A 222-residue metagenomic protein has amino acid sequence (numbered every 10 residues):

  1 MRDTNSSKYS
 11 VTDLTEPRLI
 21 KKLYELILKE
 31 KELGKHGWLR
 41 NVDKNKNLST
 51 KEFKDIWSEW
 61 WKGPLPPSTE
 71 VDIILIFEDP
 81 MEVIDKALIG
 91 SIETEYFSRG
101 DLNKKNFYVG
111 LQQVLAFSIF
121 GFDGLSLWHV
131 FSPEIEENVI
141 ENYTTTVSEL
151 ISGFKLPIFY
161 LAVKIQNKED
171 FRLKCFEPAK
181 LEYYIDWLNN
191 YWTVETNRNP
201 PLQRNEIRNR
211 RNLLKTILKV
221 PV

Functional and structural regions predicted by a protein language model:
M1-S49, W187-V222: Charged, often low-complexity linker/regulatory segments
Y9, D13, G63, G100-F107: Short, charged/polar micro-motifs that form catalytic or ligand-binding hotspots
K29, L33-G34, P80-E82, D123: Secondary-structure boundary elements
H36-G90, N106: Active-site metal-binding core of divalent-cation-utilizing nuclease and nuclease-like domains
F77, E95-S98, F131: Short, flexible loop/turn elements at secondary-structure junctions
E82-F122: Mg2+/Mn2+-dependent nuclease catalytic core
N103-F107, L115-F171: Nucleic-acid nuclease catalytic cores
T145-V222: Non-catalytic C-terminal interaction segments of nucleic acid-processing enzymes
